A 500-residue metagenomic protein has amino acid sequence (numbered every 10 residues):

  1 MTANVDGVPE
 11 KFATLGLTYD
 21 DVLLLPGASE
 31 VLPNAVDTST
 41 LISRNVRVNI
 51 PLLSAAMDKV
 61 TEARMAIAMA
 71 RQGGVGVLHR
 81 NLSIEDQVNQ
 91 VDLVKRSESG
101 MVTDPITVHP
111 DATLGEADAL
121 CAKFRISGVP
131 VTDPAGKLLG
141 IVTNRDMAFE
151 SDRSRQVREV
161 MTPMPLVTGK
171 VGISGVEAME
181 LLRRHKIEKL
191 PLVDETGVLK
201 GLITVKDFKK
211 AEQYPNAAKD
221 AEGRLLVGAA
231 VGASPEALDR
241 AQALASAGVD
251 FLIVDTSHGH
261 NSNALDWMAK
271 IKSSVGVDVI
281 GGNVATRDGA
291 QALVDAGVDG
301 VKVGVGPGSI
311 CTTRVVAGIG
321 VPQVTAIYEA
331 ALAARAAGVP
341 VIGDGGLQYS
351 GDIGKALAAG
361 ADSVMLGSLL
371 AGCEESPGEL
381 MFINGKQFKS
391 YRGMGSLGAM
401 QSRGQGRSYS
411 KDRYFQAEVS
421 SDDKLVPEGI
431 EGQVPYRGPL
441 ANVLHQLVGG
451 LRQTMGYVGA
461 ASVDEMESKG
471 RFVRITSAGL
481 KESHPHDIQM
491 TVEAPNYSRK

Functional and structural regions predicted by a protein language model:
M1-A28, V108-H109, G169-K170, A230 (+4 more regions): Alpha/beta catalytic cores of nucleotide-metabolism and tRNA/nucleoside-modifying enzymes
N34, S83-D92, E150-S154, S174 (+6 more regions): Active-site-adjacent beta->alpha loops and helix N-cap segments on the catalytic face of soluble alpha/beta enzymes
N34-V48, A55-M57, D86-I126, V131-D133 (+5 more regions): Bateman/CBS regulatory modules and CBS-like beta-alpha motifs in cytosolic regions of diverse proteins
R47-S54, G100-P105, M164, D220-A230 (+3 more regions): Short beta-strand/loop segments at the ligand-binding rim of alpha/beta enzyme cores
R64-I67, D239-S246, A285-V303, G343 (+1 more regions): Catalytic cores of alpha/beta
R71-D86, V249-N261, D299-A317, L347-M381: Glycine-rich phosphate-binding active-site loops on the catalytic face of alpha/beta enzymes
L78-N81, T107-V108, G128-P130, T168-K170 (+6 more regions): Catalytic beta/alpha-barrel core
R80-K95, V131, A135-S151, L182 (+3 more regions): Terminal amphipathic helices with adjacent charged low-complexity linkers/tails
